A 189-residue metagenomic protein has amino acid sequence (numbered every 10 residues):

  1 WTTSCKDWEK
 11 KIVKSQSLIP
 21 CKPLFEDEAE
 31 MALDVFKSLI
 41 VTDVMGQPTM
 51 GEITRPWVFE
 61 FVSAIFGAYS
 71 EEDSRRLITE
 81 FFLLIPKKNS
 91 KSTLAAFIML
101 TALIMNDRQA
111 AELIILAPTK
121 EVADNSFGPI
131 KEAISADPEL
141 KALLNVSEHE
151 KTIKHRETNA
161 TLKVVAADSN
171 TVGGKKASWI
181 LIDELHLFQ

Functional and structural regions predicted by a protein language model:
W1-Q189: Phosphate/NTP-binding elements of NTP-utilizing enzymes
